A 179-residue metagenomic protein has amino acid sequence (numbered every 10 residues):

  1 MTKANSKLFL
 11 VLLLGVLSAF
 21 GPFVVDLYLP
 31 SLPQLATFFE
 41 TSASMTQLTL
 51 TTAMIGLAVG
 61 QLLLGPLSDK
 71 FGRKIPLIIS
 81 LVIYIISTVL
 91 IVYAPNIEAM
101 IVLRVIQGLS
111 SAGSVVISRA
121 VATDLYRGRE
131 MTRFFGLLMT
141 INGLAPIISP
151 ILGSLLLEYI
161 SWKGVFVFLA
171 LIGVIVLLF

Functional and structural regions predicted by a protein language model:
K7-L8, Y93-L103: Helix-loop junctions at membrane interfaces in 12-TM secondary transporters
F9-A43: Extracytoplasmic
S18, L50, M54, F135-G143: Small-residue-rich transmembrane alpha-helices and their cytosolic helix-loop interfaces in multi-pass secondary
D26, M54-L62, P146-I147: Residue-level signature of mid-helix packing/kink "hotspots" within the transmembrane helices of 12-pass Major
V59-E98: Conserved MFS/SLC helix-loop-helix module at the cytosolic interface between two early adjacent transmembrane helices
L81, I85-T88, L103-R104, A170-L177: A generic transmembrane-helix signature of 12-TM secondary carrier transporters
A99, G136-F179: Helix-loop-helix hairpin linking two adjacent transmembrane segments in secondary transporters
L103-L144: Cytoplasmic helix-loop-helix junction between adjacent transmembrane helices in 12-TM secondary transporters
